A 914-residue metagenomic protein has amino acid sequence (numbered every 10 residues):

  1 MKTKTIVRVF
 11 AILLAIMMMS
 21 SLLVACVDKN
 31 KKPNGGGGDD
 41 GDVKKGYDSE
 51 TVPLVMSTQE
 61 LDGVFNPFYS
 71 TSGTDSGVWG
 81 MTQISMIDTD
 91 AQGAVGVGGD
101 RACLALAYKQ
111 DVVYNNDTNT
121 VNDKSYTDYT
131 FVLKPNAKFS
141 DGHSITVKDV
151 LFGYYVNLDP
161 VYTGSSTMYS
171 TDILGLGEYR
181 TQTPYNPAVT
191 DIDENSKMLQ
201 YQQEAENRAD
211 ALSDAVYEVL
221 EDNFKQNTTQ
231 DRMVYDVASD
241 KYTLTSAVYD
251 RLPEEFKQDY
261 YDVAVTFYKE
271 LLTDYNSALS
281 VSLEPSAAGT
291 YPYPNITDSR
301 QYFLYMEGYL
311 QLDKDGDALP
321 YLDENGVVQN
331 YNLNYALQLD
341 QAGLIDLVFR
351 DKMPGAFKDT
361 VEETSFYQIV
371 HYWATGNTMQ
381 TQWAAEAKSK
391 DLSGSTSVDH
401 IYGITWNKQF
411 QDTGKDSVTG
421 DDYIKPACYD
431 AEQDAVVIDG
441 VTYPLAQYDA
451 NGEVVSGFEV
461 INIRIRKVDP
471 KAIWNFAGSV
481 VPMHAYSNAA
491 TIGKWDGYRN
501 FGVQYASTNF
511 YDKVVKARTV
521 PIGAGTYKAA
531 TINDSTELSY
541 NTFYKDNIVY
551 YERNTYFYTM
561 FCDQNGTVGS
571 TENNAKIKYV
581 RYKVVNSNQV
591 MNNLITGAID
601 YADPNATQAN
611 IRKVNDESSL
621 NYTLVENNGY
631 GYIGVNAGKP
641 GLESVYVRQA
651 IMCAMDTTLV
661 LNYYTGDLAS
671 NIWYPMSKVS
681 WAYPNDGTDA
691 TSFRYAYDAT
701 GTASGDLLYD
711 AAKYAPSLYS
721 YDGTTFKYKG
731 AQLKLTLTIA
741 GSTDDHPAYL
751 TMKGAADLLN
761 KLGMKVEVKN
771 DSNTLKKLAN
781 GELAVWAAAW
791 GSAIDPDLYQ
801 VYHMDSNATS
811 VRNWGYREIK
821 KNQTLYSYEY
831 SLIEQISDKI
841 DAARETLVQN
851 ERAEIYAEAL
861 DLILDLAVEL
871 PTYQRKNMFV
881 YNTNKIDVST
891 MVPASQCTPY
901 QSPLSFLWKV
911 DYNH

Functional and structural regions predicted by a protein language model:
S21-K44: Sec-dependent signal peptide cleavage junction
L54-K124, V132: N-terminal lobe/hinge region of extracytoplasmic solute-binding protein
T58, A530-T536, T542-E552, V568-G569 (+3 more regions): Extracellular/periplasmic solute-recognition and catalytic clefts
G73, G77-V78, P470, H484 (+4 more regions): Detector for C-terminal structural segments
D88-Q92, H400, Q433, F458 (+5 more regions): Gly/Pro-rich hinge or "lid" segments in bacterial periplasmic/extracellular proteins
Q110, Y114, K528-R553, M560 (+5 more regions): Append "and occasionally in soluble cytosolic enzymes with long acidic Gly/Pro-rich linkers
G142-S144, D149, N588-D600, Y646 (+2 more regions): Short helices/loops that flank or line small-molecule/ion binding pockets
T163, L212, E218-D222, Q226-F267 (+16 more regions): Extracytoplasmic/peripheral linker and loop segments enriched in polar/acidic and small residues with frequent Thr/Pro
